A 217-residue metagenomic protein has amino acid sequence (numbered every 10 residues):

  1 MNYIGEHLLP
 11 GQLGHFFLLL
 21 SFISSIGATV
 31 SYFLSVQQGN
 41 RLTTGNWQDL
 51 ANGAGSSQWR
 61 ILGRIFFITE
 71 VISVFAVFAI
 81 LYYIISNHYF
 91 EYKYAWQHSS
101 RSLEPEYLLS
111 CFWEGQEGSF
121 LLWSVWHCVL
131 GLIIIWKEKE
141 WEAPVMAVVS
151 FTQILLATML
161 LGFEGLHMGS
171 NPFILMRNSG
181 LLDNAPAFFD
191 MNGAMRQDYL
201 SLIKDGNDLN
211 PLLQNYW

Functional and structural regions predicted by a protein language model:
M1-W217: Polytopic transmembrane helical bundles with strong interfacial aromatic enrichment
